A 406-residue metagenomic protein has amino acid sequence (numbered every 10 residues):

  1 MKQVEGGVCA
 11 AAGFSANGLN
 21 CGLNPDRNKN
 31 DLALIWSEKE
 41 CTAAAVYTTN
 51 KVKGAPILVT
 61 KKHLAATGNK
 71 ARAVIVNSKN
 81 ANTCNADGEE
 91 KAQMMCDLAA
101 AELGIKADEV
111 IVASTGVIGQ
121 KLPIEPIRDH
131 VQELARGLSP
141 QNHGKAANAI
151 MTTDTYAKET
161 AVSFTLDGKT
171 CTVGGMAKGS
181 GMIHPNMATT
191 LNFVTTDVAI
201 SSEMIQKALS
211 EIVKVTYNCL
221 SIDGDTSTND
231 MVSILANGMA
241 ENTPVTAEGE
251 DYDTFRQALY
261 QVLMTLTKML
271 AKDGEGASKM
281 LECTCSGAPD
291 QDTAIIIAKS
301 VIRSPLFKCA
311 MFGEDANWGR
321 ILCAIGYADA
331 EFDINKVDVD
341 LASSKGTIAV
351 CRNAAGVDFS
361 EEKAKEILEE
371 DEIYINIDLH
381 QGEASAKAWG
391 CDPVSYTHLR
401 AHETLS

Functional and structural regions predicted by a protein language model:
M1-Y47: N-terminal amphipathic/basic leader segments beginning at the initiator methionine
V74, K79-A86, D108-D129, S221-P244 (+2 more regions): Short, surface-exposed loop/turn segments at secondary-structure boundaries that line and modulate
A92, D97, I124-I150, V245-L270 (+1 more regions): Glycine-rich and small/hydrophobic secondary-structure elements
Q93, E102-Y217: Glycine-rich, mobile lid/loop segments that gate access to catalytic sites or pores
I105-I111, P140-A147, A161, N218-N229 (+4 more regions): Flexible, glycine/charged-enriched surface loops at secondary-structure junctions
G238-F312: A glycine- and small/hydrophobic-rich beta-loop-beta segment that serves as a flexible "lid/hinge" or phosphate-binding
F312-E361: C-terminal hydrophobic structural anchor segments that stabilize assembly/packing rather than catalytic chemistry
T397-T404: Conserved small/polar residues in nucleotide/adenosyl-binding loops
